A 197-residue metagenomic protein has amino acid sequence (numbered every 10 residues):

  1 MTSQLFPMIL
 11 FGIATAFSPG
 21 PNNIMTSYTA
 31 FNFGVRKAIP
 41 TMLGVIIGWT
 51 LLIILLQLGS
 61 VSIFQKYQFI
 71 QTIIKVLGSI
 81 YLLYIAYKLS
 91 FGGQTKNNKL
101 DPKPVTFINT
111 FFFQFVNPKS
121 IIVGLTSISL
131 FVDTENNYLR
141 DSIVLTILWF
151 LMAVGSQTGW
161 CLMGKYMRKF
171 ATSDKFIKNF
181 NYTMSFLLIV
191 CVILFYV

Functional and structural regions predicted by a protein language model:
T2-T72, T126-L145: Juxtamembrane transmembrane-helix termini in multi-pass membrane transport proteins
F6-F11, I80-L83, I108-F112, L148-W149: Short alpha-helical transmembrane interface motifs in multi-pass membrane proteins
K37-T106, M163, F186: Membrane helix-loop-helix hairpins that form the core translocation module of multi-pass transporters
Q114-G124: Selected transmembrane alpha-helices and immediately adjacent juxtamembrane segments of polytopic inner-membrane
V154-K169: Transmembrane alpha-helical segments of integral membrane proteins
F180-Y196: Final/C-terminal transmembrane alpha-helix of multipass membrane proteins
